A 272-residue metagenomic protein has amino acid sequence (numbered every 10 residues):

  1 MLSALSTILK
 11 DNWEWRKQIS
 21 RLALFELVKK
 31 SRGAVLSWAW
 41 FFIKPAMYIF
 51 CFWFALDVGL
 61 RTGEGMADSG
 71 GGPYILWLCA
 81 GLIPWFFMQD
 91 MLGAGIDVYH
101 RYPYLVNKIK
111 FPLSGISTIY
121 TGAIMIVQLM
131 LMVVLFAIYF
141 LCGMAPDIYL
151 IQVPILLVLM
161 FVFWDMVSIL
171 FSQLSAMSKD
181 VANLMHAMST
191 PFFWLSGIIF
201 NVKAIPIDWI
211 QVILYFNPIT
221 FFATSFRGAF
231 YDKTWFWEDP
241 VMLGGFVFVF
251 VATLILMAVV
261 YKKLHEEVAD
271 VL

Functional and structural regions predicted by a protein language model:
M1-L272: Hydrophobic transmembrane alpha-helices and immediately adjacent juxtamembrane helices of multi-pass inner-membrane
